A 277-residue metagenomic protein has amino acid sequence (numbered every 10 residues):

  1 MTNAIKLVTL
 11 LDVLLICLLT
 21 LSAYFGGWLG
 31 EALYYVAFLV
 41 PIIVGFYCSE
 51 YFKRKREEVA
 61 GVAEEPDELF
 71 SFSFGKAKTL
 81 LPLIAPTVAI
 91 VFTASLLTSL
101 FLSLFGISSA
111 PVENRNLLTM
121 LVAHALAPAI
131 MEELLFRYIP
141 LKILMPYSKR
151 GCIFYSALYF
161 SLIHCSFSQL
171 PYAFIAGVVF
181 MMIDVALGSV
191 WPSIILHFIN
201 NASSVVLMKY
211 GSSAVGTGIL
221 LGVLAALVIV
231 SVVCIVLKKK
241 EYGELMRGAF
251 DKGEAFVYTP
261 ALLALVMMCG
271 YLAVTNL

Functional and structural regions predicted by a protein language model:
M1-G30, L126, L135, L207-K209: Transmembrane alpha-helical insertion/packing segments
M1-N3, Y24-Y34, F174, K209-L220 (+1 more regions): Membrane-helix interface and helix-disruption motif detector
T2-V13, Y35, E57-A94, L245-M267: Interfacial transmembrane-helix boundary/kink motif in multi-pass membrane proteins
L10-R56, G218-A226: Alpha-helical transmembrane segments in multi-pass membrane proteins
L18-G26, V44-F52, A89-L102, I183-L187 (+3 more regions): Alpha-helical membrane-inserting segments
S22-A32, G61-L134, Y138-P146, A273-L277: Juxtamembrane helix-loop-helix connectors linking adjacent transmembrane helices in multi-pass membrane enzymes
I43-A60, I229-G243: Membrane-water interface of transmembrane alpha-helices
M120-V274: Transmembrane helix-loop-helix hairpins at the membrane interface of multi-pass integral membrane proteins
